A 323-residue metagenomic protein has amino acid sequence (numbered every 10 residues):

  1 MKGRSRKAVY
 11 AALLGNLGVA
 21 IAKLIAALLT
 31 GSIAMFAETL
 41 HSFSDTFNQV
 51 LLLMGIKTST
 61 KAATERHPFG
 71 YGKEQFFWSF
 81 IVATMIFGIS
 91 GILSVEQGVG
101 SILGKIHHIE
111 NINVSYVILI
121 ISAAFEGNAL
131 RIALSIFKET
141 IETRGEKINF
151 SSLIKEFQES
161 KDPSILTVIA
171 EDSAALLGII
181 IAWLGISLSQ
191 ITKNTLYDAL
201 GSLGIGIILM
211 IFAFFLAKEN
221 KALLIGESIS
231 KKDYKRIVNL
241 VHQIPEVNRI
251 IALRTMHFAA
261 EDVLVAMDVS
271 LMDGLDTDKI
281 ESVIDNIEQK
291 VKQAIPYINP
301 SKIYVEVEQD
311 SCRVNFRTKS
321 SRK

Functional and structural regions predicted by a protein language model:
M1-A22: Topogenic membrane-insertion module of multi-pass membrane proteins
M1-K2, T46-F47, K161-L166: Short juxtamembrane and helix-loop transition motifs at transmembrane-helix boundaries in membrane proteins
Y10-L13, T39, I169: Hydrophobic alpha-helical segments of membrane proteins, primarily the transmembrane helices and their short helical
L17-L24, T30, E38-L52, L119-F137: Hydrophobic alpha-helical membrane-embedded segments
A22, L40, F47, M54 (+2 more regions): Membrane-embedded alpha-helices of multi-pass transport/permease systems
S32-T39, T46-R66, L184-N194: Basic, amphipathic juxtamembrane/active-site segments that coordinate anionic phosphate or diphosphate groups
G55-E74, G104-H108: Aspartate-rich (DDxxD/NDxxD/DxxxD) Mg2+/diphosphate-binding motifs and their adjoining helix-loop segments
E74-K323: Alpha-helical transmembrane segments and adjacent TM-loop junctions that form the membrane-embedded core of multi-pass
